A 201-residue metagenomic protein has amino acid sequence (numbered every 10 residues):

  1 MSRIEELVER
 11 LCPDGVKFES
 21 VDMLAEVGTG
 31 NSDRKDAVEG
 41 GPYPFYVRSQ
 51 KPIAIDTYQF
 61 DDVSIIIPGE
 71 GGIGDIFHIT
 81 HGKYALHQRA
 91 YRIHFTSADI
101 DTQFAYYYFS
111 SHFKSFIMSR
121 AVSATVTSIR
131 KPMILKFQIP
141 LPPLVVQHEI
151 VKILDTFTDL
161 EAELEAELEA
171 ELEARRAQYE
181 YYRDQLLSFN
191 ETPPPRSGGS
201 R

Functional and structural regions predicted by a protein language model:
M1-R201: Charged, alpha-helix-forming regions
